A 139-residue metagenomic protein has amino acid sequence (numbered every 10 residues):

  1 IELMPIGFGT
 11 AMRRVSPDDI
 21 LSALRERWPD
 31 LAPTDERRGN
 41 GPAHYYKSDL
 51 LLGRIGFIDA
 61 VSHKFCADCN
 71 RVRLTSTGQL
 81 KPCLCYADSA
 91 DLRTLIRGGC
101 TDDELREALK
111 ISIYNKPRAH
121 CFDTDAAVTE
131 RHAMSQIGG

Functional and structural regions predicted by a protein language model:
I1-R54, A60: Radical SAM enzyme [4Fe-4S]-AdoMet core and its adjacent flexible, acidic and glycine-rich loops/tails across
I55-F57, P82-C83: Short capping micro-motif at the N-terminus of alpha-helices
H63-G139: Radical SAM enzyme core and accessory elements
